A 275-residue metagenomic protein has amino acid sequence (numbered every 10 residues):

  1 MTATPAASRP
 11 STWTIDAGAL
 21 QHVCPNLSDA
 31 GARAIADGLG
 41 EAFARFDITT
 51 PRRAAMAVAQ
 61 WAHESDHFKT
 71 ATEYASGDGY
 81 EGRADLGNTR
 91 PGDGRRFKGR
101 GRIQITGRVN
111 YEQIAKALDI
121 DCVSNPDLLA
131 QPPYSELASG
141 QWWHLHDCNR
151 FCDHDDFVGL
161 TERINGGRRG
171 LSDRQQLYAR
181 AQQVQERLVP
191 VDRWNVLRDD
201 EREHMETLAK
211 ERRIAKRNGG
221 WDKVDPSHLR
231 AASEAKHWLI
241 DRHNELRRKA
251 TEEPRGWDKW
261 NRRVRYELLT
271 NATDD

Functional and structural regions predicted by a protein language model:
M1-D37, E41, Q176, R180-D275: Extracellular cell-wall/glycan-interacting regions and their flexible linkers
R9-R33, G38, A57-W143: Peptidoglycan-targeting cell-wall enzymes and recognition modules
W13, T49-R53, R95-K98, D155-F157: Extracellular/periplasmic catalytic domains that process cell-envelope and extracellular macromolecules
G38, F43-A44, T49-V58: Glycine-enriched, solvent-exposed interface loops adjoining structured elements
G40, V58-W61, G140, T161 (+2 more regions): Non-transmembrane alpha-helical segments in soluble domains of secreted/periplasmic/extracellular proteins
F46-I48, H63-E73, N149, G166-R174: Secretory-pathway/luminal and periplasmic proteins that interact with or process carbohydrate-rich
W61-E64, C152-L171, D241: Acidic helix/loop microenvironments that form the catalytic cleft of cell-wall polysaccharide enzymes
P132-S135, C148-C152: C-terminal folded domains that constitute the principal catalytic or ligand-binding module of multi-domain proteins
